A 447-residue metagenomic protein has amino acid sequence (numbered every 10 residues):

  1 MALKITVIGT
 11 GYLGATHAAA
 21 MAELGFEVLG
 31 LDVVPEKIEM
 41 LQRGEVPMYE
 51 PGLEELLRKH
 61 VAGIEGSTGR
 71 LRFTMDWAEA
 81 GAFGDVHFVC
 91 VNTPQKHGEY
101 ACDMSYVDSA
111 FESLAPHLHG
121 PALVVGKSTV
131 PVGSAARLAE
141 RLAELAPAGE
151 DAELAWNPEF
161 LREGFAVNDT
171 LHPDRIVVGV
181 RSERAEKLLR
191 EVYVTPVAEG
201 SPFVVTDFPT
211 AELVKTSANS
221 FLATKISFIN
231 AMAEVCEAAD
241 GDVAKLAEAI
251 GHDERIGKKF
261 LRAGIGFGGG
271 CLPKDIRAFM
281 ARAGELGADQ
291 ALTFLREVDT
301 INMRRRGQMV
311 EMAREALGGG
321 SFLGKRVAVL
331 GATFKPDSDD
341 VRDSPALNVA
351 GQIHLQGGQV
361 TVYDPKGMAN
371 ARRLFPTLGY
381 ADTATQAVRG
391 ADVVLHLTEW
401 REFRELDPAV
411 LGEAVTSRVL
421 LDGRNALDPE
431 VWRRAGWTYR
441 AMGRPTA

Functional and structural regions predicted by a protein language model:
M1-A447: Structural/interface elements that position substrates and couple domains in central-metabolism enzymes
